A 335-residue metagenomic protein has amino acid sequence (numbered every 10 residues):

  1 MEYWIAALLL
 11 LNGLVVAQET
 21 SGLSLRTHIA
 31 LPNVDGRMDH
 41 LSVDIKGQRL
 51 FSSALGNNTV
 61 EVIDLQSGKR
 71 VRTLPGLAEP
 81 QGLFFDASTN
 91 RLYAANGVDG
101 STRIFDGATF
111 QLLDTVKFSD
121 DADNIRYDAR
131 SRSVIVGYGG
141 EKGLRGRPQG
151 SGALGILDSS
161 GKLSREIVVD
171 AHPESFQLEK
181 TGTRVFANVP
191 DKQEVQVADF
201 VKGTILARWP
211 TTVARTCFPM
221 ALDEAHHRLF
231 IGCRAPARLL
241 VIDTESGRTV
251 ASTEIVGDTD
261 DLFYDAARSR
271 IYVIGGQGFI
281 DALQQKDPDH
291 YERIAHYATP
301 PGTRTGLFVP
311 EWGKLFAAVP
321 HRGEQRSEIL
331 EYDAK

Functional and structural regions predicted by a protein language model:
E2-G13: Bacterial N-terminal signal peptides
A17-K335: Predominantly soluble domains enriched in secretory-pathway, periplasmic, or organellar proteins
